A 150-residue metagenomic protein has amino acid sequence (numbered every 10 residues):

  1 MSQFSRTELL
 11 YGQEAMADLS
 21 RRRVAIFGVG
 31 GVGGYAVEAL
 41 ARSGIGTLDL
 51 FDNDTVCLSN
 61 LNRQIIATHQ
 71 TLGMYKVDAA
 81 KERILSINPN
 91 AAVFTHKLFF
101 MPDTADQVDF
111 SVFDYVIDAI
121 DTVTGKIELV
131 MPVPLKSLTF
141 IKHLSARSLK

Functional and structural regions predicted by a protein language model:
M1-A25: N-terminal charged helix/coil linker that caps or initiates catalytic domains
I26-G28, F51: Conserved N-terminal Rossmann-fold NAD(P)-binding element of oxidoreductases
V32-G33: Hydrophobic/small residue at the entry helix of a nucleotide-binding pocket
L40: Aromatic pocket-lining residues of Rossmann-like dinucleotide-binding sites
I45, L50-N88: Glycine-rich phosphate-binding loop and adjoining beta1-alpha1-beta2 segment of Rossmann-like nucleotide-binding folds
A91-F100: Conserved SAM-binding strand-loop segment of SAM-dependent methyltransferases
D103-V112: Short amphipathic alpha-helix with an adjacent loop that forms part of the alpha/beta core around
V112-K150: E1/E1-like adenylate-forming module used to activate ubiquitin-like modifiers and sulfur-carrier proteins
